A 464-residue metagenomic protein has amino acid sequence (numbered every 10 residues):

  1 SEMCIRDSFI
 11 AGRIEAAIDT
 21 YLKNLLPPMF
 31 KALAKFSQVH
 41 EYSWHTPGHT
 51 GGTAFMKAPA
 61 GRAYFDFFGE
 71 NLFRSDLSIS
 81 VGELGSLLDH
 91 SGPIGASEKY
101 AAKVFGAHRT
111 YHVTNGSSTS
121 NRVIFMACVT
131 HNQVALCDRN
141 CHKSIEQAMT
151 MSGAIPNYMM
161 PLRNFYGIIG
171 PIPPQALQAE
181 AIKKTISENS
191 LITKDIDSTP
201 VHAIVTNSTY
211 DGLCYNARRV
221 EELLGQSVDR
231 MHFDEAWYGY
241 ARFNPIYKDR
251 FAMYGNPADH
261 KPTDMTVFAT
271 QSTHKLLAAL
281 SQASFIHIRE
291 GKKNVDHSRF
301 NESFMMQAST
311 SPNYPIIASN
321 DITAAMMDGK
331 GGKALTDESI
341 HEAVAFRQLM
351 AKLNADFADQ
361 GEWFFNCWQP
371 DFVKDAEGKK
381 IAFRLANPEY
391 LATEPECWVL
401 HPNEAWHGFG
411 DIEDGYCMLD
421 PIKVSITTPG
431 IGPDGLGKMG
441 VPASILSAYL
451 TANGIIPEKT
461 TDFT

Functional and structural regions predicted by a protein language model:
E2-I5: Short, small-residue-biased leader/transition segments that mark boundaries at the very start of proteins
D7-R74, I79: Terpene synthase/cyclase
A60-D66, R109-H112, T185: Short acidic/polar alpha-helix capping motifs at helix-coil junctions
N71-T119: Conserved N-terminal alpha-helix of the aminotransferase class I/II PLP-enzyme fold
K99, I192, A258, S272-H274 (+2 more regions): Generic recognition of flexible, low-complexity loop/linker segments
Y111, N157-M159, E458: General small-molecule cofactor/ligand-binding pocket signal
T119-A355: Conserved PLP-enzyme active-site core in the AAT-like
H341-T464: Conserved C-terminal alpha-helix-loop-beta "cap" of PLP-dependent enzymes that closes/shapes the active-site mouth
